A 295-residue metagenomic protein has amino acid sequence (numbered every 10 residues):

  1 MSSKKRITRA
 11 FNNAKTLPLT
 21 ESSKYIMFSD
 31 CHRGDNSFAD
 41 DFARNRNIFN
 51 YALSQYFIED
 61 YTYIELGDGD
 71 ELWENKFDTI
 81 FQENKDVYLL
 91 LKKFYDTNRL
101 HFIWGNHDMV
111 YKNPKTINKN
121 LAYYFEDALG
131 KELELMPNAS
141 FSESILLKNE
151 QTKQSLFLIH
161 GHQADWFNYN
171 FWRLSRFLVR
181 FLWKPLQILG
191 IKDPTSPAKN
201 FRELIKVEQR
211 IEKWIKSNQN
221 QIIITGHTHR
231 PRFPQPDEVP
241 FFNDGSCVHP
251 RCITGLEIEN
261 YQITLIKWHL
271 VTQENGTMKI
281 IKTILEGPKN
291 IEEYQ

Functional and structural regions predicted by a protein language model:
M1-Q295: Extended recognition/assembly regions associated with phosphoester-bond processing machinery
